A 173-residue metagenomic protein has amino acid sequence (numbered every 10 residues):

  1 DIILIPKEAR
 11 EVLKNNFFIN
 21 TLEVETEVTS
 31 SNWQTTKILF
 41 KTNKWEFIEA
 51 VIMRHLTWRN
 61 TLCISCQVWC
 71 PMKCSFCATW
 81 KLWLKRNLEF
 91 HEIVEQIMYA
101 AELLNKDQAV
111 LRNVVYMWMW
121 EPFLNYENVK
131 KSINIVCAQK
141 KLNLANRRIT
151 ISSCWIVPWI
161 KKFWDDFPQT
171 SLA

Functional and structural regions predicted by a protein language model:
D1-N60: Flexible, acidic/Gly-rich N-terminal and inter-domain linker regions that tether and position cofactor-handling modules
A9-V12, I48-Q169: Conserved Radical SAM active-site core
A173: Oxyanion-binding "anion nests"
